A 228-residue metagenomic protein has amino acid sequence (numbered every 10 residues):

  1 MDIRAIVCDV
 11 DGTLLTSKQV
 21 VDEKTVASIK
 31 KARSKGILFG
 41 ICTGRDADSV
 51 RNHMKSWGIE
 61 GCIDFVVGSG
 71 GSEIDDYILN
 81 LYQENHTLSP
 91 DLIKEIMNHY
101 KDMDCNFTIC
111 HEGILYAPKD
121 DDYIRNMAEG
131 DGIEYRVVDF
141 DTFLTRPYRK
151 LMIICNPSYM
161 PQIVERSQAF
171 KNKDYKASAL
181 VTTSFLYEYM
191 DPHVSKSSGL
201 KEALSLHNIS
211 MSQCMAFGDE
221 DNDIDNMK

Functional and structural regions predicted by a protein language model:
D2-Q19, M227: Asp-based phosphoryl-transfer active-site loop
D2-R4, C62-I63, F217: Short loop/turn microsegments at loop-to-beta-strand junctions
I6, I29-A32, F39, L200 (+2 more regions): Hydrophobic packing within well-folded, soluble alpha/beta domains
I6-C8, V67, A216: Residue-level marker for buried hydrophobic side chains located in beta-strands that build the well-ordered beta-sheet
T13, A47, N222: Conserved Rossmann-like nucleotide-cofactor binding loop
E23-Y123: Active-site phosphate-binding/coordination module
G36-G40, D64, K150, S212-Q213 (+1 more regions): Short active-site oxyanion
H99, M103-N226: Conserved acidic, metal-coordinating active-site core of Asp-based, Mg2+-dependent phosphoryl-transfer enzymes
